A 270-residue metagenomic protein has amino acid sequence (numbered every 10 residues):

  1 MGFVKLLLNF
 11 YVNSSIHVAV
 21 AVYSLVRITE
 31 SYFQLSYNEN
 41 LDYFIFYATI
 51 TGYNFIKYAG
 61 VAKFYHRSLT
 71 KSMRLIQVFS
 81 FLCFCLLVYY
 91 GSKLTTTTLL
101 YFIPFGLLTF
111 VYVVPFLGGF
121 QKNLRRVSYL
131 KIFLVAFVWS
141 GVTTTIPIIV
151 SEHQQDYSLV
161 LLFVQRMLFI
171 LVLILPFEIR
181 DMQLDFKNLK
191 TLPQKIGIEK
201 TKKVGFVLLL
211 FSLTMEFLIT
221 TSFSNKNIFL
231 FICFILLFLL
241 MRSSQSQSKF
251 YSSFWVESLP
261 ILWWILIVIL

Functional and structural regions predicted by a protein language model:
G2-V18, Y58-F79, V114-F137, T191 (+2 more regions): Interhelical loop and helix-boundary elements at the membrane-water interface of polytopic inner-membrane proteins
A21-F44, L87-L100, G141-V164, M215-N225 (+1 more regions): Helix-coil boundary and interhelical linker segments in multi-pass alpha-helical membrane proteins
Y23-R27, I45-A59, F84, G106-V114 (+1 more regions): Central hydrophobic cores of alpha-helical transmembrane segments in multi-pass inner-membrane proteins across all
S36-I50, L69-R74: Loop-to-helix transition at the N-terminal end of transmembrane alpha-helices
L41-I50, L99-T109, L162-L168, K226-L236: Hydrophobic core segments of alpha-helical transmembrane domains in multi-pass membrane proteins
I45-H66, V172-L192: Acidic (Asp/Glu-rich) catalytic motifs at the cytosolic membrane interface
K63-T97, Q194-T220: Multi-pass membrane catalytic core of lipid/isoprenoid biosynthesis enzymes
M73-V150: Intramembrane alpha-helical segments
